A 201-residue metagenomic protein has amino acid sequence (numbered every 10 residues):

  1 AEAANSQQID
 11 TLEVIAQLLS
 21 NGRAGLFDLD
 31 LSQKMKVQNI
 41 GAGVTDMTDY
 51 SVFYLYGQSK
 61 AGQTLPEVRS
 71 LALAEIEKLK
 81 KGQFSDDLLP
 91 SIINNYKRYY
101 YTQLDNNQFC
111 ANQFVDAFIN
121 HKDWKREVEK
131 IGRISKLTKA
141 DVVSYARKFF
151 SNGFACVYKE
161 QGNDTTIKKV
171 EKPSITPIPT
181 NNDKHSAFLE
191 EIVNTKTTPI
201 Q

Functional and structural regions predicted by a protein language model:
A1-A24, Y56, I178-Q201: His/Glu-based metal-binding/catalytic segments typifying zinc-dependent metallopeptidases
A1-A3, D28-K136, A155-E160, Q201: M16 family metallopeptidases and their MPP-like homologs
S6-D10, P66-E67, N107, T166-V170: Short conserved micro-motifs at the rims of enzyme active sites and ligand-binding pockets
T11-E13, D49-S51, S151-N152: A generic structural signal for well-ordered coil/turn residues at beta-strand boundaries that shape enzyme active-site
A16-S20, L29-S32, D116, R147: Generic alpha-helical structural context detector
L29, R126-Q201: Proteolytic maturation boundary segments
